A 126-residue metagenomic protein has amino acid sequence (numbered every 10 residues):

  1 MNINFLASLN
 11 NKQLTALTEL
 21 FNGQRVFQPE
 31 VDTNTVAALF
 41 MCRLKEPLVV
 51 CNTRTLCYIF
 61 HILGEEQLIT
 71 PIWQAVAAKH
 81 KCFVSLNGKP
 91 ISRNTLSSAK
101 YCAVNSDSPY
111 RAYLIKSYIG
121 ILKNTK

Functional and structural regions predicted by a protein language model:
M1-K126: Flexible coil/loop and intrinsically disordered linker positions at secondary-structure junctions
